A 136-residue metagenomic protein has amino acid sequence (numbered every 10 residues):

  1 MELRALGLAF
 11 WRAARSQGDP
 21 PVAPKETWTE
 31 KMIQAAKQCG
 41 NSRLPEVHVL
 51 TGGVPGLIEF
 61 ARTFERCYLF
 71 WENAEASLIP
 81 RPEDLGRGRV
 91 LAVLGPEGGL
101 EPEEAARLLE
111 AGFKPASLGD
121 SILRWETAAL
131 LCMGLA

Functional and structural regions predicted by a protein language model:
M1-Y68: RNA substrate-binding interface of SAM-dependent RNA methyltransferases
Q17-P20, L100, R124-W125: Secondary-structure boundary/capping motif
A23-K25, P82-L85, A106-L108, L131: Short, glycine/charged-enriched secondary-structure capping and boundary segments
G52-I58, E75-S77, L123: A short acidic, often aromatic-flanked loop/helix-cap motif at beta-alpha or helix-coil junctions that lines enzyme
G53, P96, A129: A generic "binding-loop/recognition-motif" signal
A61-A106, F113-S117: Active-site/ligand-binding-proximal alpha/beta "capping" segment
P102-A136: Structured adenosyl-cofactor binding patch, chiefly the S-adenosyl-L-methionine
